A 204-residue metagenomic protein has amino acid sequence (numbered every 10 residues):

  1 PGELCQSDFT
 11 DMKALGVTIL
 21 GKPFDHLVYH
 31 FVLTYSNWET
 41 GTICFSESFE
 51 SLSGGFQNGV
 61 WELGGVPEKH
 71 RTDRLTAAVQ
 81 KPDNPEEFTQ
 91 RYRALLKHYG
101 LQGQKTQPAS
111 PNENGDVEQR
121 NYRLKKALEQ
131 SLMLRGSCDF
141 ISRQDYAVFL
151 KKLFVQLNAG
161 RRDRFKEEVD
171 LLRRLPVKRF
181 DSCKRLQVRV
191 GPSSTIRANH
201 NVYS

Functional and structural regions predicted by a protein language model:
P1-E39, E50-G54, R185-A198, Y203: Mobile-element integrase/transposase regions, centering on the N-terminal DNA-binding/Zn-coordinating module
P1-G16, Q90, K166-R179: Basic, flexible linker segments flanking DNA-binding modules in nucleic acid-interacting mobile-element proteins
F24, G41-K69: Active-site beta-loop-alpha junctions of metal-dependent nucleic acid enzymes, especially the RNase H-like/DDE
G65-N84: Acidic/histidine-rich, metal-coordinating catalytic segments
D83, G103-K126, S142: RNase H-like two-metal-ion nuclease catalytic core shared by retroviral integrases and related mobile-element nucleases
R93, H98-N114, L134-S137: RNase H-like polynucleotidyl transferase catalytic core
N121-S204: Active-site-proximal acidic segments at structured loop/helix or strand boundaries that coordinate catalytic metals
